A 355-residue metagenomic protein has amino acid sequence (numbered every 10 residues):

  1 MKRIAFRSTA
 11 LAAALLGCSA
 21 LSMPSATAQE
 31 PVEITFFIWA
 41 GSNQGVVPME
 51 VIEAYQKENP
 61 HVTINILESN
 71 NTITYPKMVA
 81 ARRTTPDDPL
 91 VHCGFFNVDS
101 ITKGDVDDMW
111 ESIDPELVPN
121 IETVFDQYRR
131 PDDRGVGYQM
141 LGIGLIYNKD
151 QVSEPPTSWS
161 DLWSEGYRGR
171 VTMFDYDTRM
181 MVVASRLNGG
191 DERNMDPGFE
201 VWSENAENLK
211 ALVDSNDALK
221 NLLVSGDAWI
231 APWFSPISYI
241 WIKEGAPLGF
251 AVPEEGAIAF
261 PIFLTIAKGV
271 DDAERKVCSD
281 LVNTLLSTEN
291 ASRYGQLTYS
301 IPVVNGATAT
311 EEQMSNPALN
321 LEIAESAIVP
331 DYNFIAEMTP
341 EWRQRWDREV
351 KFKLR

Functional and structural regions predicted by a protein language model:
E30-S100: Early extracytoplasmic/lumenal segment of secretory-pathway proteins
W39-V46, T72, D88-V224: Extracytoplasmic ligand-binding site segments that recognize negatively charged/polar headgroups
T85-F95, L212, W229-F234, G249-F250: Paired acidic/hydrophobic, glycine-rich loop segments that form the ligand-binding mouth/hinge of periplasmic-binding
I101-K103, V224, W229-P247: A ligand-binding cleft/hinge motif common to bilobed small-molecule-binding domains
Q127, M140-L141, V183, E200-N205 (+1 more regions): Periplasmic-binding protein-like
G144-Q151, S185-N188, P261-E274, R293-Y294: A bilobed periplasmic-binding-protein/Venus flytrap-type ligand-binding module shared by bacterial periplasmic
A267-V329: Mature extracytoplasmic/periplasmic domains
E325-R355: Conserved C-terminal helix/tail region of periplasmic/extracytoplasmic solute-binding proteins
